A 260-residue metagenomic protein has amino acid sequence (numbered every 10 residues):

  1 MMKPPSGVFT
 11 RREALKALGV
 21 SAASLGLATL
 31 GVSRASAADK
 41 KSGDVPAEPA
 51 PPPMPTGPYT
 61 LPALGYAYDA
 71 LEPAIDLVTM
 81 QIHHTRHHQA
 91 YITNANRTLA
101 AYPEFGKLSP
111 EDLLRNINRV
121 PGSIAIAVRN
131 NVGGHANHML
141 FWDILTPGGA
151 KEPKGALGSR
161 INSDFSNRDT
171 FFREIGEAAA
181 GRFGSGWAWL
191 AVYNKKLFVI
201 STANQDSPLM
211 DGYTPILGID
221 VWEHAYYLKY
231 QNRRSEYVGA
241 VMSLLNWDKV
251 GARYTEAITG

Functional and structural regions predicted by a protein language model:
M1-F9, E13, A23: N-terminal secretory signal peptides
K16-G19: Internal alpha-helical transmembrane segments of multi-pass membrane proteins, especially GPCRs
L30-L71: C-terminal segment of N-terminal export signals and the immediately downstream linker at the start of the mature
P58, A74, R86, R97-K107 (+2 more regions): All-alpha RGS (Regulator of G-protein Signaling) helical domain and cognate RGS-like helical scaffolds
P58-A90: Mature N-terminal segment immediately following signal peptide/propeptide cleavage in secreted/periplasmic
Q81, Q89, V128-A150, I216-R234: Short, contiguous alpha-helical
E177-Q231, Y237-L245: An amphipathic alpha-helical core segment
E236-G260: N-terminal targeting pre-sequences for secretion and organelle import
